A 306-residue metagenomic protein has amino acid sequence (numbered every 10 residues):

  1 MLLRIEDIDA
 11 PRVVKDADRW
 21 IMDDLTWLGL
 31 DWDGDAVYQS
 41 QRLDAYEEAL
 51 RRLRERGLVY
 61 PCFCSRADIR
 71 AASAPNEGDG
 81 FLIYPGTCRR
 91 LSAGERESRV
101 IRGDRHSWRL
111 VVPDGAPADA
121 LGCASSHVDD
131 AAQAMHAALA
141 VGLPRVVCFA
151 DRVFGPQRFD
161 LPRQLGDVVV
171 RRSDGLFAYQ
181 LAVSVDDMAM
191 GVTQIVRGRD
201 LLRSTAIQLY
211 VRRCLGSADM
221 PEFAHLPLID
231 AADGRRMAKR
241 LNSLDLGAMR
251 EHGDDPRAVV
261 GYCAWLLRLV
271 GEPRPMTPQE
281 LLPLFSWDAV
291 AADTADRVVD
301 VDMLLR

Functional and structural regions predicted by a protein language model:
M1-G78, D200, S204-A218, M276-E280: N-terminal Rossmann-like or analogous alpha/beta NTP/dinucleotide-binding catalytic cores that position adenine
D18, L43, R66, F81 (+5 more regions): Alpha-helix initiation and N-capping motif
W27, P75, G94, C214 (+2 more regions): A structural signal for alpha-helix termini and helix-coil/disorder junctions
D31, V59-Y60, G78-L82, G94 (+4 more regions): A general structural signal for well-ordered secondary-structure junctions
Q41-R56, G78-G86, H106-P117, W265-E280: Short secondary-structure transition/capping segments
R54-C64, P117-D119, H127-D130, P144-R145 (+1 more regions): A short, terminal or domain-edge coil/loop segment
A67-A238, D245-R250, R306: Active-site cores that bind ATP or allylic diphosphates and position pyrophosphate for catalysis
G115-A116, R235-R306: Non-catalytic terminal extensions that flank enzyme cores
